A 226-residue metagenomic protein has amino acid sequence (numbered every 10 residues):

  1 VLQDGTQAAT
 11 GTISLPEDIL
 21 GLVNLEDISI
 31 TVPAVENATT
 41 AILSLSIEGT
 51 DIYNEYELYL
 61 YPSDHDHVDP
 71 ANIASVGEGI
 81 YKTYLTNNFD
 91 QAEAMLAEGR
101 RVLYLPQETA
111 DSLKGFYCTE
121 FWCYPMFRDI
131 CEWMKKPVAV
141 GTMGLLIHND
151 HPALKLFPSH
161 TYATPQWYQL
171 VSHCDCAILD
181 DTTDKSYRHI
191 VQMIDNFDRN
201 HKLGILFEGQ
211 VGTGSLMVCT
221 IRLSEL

Functional and structural regions predicted by a protein language model:
L2-T40, G49: Intrinsically disordered, low-complexity Pro/Gly/Ser/Thr-rich segments with frequent PxxP/GP/PP motifs and embedded
A9-G11, Y53-N54, V191, I205-F207: A structural microfeature
N24, I52, H201-L203: Residues that act as N-cap/strand-start positions at coil-to-secondary-structure junctions
L43-L45: Hydrophobic/tyrosine-rich beta-strand signature of extracellular beta-sandwich/beta-rich modules, prominently
I47-Y53: Short acidic/polar inter-strand loop motif in beta-rich domains
E55-Y56, L60-L85: Low-complexity, Pro/Ser/Thr- and charge-rich linker/hinge segments at domain boundaries
G79-F127, T213: Short alpha-beta junction capping motif
R128-E225: Catalytic beta-strand/loop cores that center a nucleophilic Ser/Cys/Thr and support acyl-enzyme chemistry
